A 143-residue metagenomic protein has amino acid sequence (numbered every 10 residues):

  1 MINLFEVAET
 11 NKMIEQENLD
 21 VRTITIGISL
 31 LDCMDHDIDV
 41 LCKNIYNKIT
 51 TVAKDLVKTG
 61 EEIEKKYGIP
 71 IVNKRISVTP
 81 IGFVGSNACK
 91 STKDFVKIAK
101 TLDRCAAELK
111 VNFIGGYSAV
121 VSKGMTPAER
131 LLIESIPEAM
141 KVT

Functional and structural regions predicted by a protein language model:
M1-E134: Metallocofactor- and cofactor-centric catalytic cores in central/energy metabolism, strongly enriched
A139-T143: Short, intrinsically disordered, charge-balanced linker/junction segments flanking boundaries in proteins
